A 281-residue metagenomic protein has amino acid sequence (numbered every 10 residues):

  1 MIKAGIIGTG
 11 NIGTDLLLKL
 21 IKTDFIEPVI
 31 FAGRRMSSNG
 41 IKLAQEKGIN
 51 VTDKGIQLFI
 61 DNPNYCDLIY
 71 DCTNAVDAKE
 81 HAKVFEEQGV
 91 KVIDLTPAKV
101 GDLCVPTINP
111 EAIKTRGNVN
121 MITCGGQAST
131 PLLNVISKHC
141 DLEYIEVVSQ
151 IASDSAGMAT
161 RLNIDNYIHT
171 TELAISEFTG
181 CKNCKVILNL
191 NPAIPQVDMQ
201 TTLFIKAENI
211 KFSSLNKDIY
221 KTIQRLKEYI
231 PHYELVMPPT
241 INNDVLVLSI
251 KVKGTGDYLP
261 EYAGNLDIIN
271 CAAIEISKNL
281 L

Functional and structural regions predicted by a protein language model:
M1-Y144, V148: N-terminal Rossmann-like NAD(P) cofactor-binding subdomain of oxidoreductases, focused on the glycine-rich
I7, N11, I122, Q127-D244 (+4 more regions): Active-site-lining helix/loop region of Rossmann-like oxidoreductase modules
L246-I250: A generic structural motif
S277-L281: Short, hydrophobic alpha-helical segments
